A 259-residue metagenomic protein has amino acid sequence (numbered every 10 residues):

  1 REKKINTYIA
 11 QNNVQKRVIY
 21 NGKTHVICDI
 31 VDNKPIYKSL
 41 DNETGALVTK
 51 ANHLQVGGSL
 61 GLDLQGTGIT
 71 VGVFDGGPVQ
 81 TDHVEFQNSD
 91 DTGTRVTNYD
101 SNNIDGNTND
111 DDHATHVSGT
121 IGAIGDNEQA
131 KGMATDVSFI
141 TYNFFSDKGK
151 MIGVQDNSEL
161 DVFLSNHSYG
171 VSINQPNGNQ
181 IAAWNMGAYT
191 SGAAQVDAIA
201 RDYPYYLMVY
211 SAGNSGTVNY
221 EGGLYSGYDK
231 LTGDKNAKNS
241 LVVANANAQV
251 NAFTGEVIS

Functional and structural regions predicted by a protein language model:
R1-V73, Y99-D110, G192, D197-A198 (+1 more regions): N-terminal domain-start motif of subtilase-like serine proteases
D41-I152, D156-S165, N174-N177, R201-L207 (+3 more regions): Subtilisin-like serine protease catalytic core
G76, S168-G170, A212-G213: Conserved NAD(P)H cofactor-binding loop of Rossmann-fold oxidoreductase domains
S146-G149, T217, S226-G227: Short acidic loop-to-helix transition motifs that present clustered carboxylates
L164-N166, S172-S191: A solvent-exposed, charged loop/short amphipathic helix patch at secondary-structure junctions
N185-I199, A212-S215, Y225, L231: Extracytoplasmic, non-cytosolic globular domains
S215-V218, Q249-V250: Active-site environment of divalent metal-dependent phosphoester hydrolases
N219-K238: Short, electropositive alpha-helical surface patch
